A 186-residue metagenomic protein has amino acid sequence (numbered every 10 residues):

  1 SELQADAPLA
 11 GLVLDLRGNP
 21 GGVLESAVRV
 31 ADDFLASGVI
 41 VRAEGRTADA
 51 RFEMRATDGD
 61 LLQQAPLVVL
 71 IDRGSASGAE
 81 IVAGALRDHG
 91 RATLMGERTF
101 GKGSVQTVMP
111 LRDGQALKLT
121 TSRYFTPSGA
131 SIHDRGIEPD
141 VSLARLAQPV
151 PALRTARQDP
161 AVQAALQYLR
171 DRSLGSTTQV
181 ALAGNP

Functional and structural regions predicted by a protein language model:
S1-M109: Cleft-lining beta-strand/loop regions that shape enzyme active-site pockets
S1-V23, A27-D32, A50-R51, R55-D58 (+2 more regions): C-terminal recognition in membrane/secretory proteostasis and scaffolding
L111-S122: Short acidic, Pro/Gly- and aromatic-enriched capping/linker segments at domain boundaries
T126: Short, acidic, Ser/Thr-enriched surface-loop or helix-capping motifs
I132-H133: Generic structural signal for well-ordered beta-strand positions
